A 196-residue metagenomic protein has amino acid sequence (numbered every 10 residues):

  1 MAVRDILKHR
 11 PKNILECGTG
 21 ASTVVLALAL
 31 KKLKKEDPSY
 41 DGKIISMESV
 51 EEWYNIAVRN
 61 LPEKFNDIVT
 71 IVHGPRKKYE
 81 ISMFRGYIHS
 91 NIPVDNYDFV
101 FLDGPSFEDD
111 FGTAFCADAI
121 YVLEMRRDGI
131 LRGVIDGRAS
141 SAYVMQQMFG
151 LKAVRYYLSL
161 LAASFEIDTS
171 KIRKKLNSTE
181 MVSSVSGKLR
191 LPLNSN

Functional and structural regions predicted by a protein language model:
M1-V69: Internal alpha/beta domain cores that form substrate/cofactor-binding pockets in large enzymes and binding proteins
P11, N96-D98: Local beta-strand N-terminus motif with an aromatic residue
E16-A21, M47-S49, G74, L102-G104 (+1 more regions): Short His-Asn-centered micro-motif
G20-S22, E51-E52, K77, S106-F107 (+2 more regions): Short, solvent-exposed loop/turn segments at secondary-structure junctions
L30-D41, S90-I92, Y121-D128: Alpha-helix termini
D41-S49, V69-K78, R155-I167: A generic structural motif
Y54-N96: S-adenosyl-L-methionine
P105-N196: C-terminal substrate-binding/active-site "lid" region of AdoMet-derived donor-dependent transferases
